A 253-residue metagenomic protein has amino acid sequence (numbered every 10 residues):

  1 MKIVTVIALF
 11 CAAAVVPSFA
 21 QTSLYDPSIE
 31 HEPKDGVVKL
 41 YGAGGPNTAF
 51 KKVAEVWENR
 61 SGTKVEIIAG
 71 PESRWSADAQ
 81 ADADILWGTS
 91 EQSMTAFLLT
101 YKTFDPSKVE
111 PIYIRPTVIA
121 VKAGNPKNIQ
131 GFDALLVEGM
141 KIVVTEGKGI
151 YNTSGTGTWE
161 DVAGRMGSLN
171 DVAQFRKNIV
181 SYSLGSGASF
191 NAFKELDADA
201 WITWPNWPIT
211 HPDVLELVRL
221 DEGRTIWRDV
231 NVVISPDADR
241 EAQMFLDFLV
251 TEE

Functional and structural regions predicted by a protein language model:
V6-V15: Bacterial N-terminal signal peptides
Q21-V144: N-terminal segment of the mature folded domain
G44, I68-D78, N170-N191: Short helix-initiation/N-cap motifs at beta->coil->alpha
A54-N59, F132-S183: Ligand-binding cleft/hinge of the Venus flytrap
S90-T100, N191-L220: A ligand-binding cleft/hinge motif common to bilobed small-molecule-binding domains
I114-P116, P212-D247: Periplasmic-binding protein-like
A123-Q130, G149-Y151, D237-Q243: Short helix-loop capping/hinge motifs at secondary-structure junctions, enriched in acidic/polar residues
T145-G147, L249-E253: Periplasmic-binding protein-like
